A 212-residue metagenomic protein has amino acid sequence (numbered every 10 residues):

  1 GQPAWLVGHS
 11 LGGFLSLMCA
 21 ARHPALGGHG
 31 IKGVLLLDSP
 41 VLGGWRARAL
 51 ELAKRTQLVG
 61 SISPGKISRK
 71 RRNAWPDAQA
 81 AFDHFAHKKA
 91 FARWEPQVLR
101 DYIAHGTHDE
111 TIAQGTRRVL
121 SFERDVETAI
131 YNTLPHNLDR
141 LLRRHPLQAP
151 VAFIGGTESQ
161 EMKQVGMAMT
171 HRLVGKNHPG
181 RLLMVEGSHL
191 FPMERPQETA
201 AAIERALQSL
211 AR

Functional and structural regions predicted by a protein language model:
Q2-A49: Conserved hydrolase catalytic core segment
S39-I67: Short, flexible helix-coil linker/hinge segments at the edges of structured domains or between repeats
L42, E161, L190: Active-site loop signature of alpha/beta-hydrolase-fold enzymes
W45-L50, V165-M167, R195-P196: Short aromatic-enriched loop/helix-cap "lid" or pocket-rim segments at secondary-structure transitions that line
I67-E158: Alpha/beta-hydrolase
L142-G187: Conserved loop-alpha-helix segment in the C-terminal half of the alpha/beta-hydrolase fold that carries the catalytic
M184-A200: Catalytic histidine-centered segment of alpha/beta-hydrolase-like enzymes
A202-L210: C-terminal alpha-helix
